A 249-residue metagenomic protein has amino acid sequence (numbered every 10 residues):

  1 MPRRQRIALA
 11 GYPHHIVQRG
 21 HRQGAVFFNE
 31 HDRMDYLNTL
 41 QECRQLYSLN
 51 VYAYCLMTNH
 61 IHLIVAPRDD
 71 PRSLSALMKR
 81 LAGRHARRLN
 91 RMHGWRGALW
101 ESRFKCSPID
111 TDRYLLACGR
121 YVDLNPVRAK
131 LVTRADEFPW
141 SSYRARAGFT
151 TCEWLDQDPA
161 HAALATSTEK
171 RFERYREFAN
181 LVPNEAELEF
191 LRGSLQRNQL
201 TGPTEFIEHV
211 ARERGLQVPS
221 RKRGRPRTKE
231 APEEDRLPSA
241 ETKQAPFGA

Functional and structural regions predicted by a protein language model:
M1-M57, A66-A249: Short Pro-Cys-Gly-centered "Cys-loop" motif that presents a nucleophilic cysteine in a tight turn
H60-H62: Structural motif
